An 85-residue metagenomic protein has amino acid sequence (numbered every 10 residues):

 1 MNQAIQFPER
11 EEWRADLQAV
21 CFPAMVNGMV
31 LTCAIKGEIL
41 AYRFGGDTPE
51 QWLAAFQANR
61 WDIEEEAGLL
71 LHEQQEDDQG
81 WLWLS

Functional and structural regions predicted by a protein language model:
M1-A24: Short, charged/polar N-terminal "headpieces" of proteins
N2-A4, T48-S85: Acidic, low-complexity intrinsically disordered segments
P8-R10, D16, E38, R43 (+2 more regions): Surface-exposed loop/turn and secondary-structure junction residues enriched for glycine/proline
R14, M25-N27, Q74-E76: A generic structural signal for short, solvent-exposed coil/turn residues that cap or connect secondary-structure
A19-F44: A short, structured beta-strand/loop element
